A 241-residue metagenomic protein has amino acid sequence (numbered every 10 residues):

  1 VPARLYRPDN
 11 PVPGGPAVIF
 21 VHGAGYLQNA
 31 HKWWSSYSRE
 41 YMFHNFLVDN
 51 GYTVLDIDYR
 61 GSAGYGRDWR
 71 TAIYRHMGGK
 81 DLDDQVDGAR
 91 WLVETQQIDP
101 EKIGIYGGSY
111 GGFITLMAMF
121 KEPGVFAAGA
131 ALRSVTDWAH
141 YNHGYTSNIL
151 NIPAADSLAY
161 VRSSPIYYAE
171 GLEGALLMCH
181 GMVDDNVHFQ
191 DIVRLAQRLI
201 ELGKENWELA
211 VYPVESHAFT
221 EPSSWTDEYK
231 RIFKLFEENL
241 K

Functional and structural regions predicted by a protein language model:
V1-K241: Serine-hydrolase catalytic core recognition
